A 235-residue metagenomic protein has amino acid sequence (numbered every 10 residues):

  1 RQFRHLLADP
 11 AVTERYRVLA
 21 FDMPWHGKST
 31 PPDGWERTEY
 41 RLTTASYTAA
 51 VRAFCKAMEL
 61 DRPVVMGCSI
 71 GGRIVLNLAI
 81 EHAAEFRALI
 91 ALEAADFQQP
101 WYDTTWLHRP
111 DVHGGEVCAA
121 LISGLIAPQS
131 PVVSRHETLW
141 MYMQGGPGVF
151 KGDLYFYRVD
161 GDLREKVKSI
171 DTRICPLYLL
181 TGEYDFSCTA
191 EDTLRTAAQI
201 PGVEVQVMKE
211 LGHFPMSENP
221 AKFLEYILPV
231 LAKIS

Functional and structural regions predicted by a protein language model:
R1-L7: The serine-hydrolase catalytic nucleophile loop
R17-M66, E225: Active-site loop/oxyanion-hole signature of alpha/beta-hydrolase fold enzymes
G67, G71, V75: Gly/Ala-rich beta-loop-alpha elbow adjacent to hydrolase catalytic centers
L76-V117: Flexible "cap/lid" loop of the alpha/beta hydrolase fold
P100-W101, G114-T172: Conserved alpha/beta-hydrolase catalytic His-Asp/Glu region
R173, L179-T181: Short beta-strand/loop motif that positions the catalytic acidic residue of the alpha/beta-hydrolase fold
F186-D192: Conserved alpha/beta-hydrolase "acid-adjacent" motif
V203-S235: Catalytic active-site module of serine/aspartate enzymes centered on a nucleophile-bearing elbow/loop
